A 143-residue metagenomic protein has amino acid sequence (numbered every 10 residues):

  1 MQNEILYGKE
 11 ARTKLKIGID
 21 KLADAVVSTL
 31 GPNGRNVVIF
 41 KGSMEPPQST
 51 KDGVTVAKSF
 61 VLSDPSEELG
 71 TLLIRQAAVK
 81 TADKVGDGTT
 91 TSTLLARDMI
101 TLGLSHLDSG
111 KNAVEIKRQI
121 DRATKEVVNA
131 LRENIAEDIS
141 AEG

Functional and structural regions predicted by a protein language model:
M1-G143: N-terminal glycine-/lysine-enriched basic segments
